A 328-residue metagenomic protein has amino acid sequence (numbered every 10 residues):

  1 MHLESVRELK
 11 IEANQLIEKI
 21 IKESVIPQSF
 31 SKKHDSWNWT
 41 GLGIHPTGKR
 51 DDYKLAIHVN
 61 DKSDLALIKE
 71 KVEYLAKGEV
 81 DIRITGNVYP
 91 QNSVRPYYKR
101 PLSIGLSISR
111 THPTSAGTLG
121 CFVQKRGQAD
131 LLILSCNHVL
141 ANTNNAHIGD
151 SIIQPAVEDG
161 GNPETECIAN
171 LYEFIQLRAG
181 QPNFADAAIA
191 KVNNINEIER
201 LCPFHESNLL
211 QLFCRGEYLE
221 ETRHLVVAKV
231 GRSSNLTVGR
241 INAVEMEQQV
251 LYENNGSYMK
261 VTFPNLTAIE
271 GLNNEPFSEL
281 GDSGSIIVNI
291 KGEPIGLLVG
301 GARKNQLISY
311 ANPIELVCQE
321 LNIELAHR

Functional and structural regions predicted by a protein language model:
M1-V123, L131, E315-L316: Noncatalytic regulatory segments and standalone regulatory/sensor domains
K49-R50, K62-I68, G160-T165, N196-E199 (+2 more regions): Short, surface-exposed beta-strand/loop "edge" segments at domain boundaries and coil↔beta transitions
S63, V139-L140, A302-R303: Solvent-exposed loop/turn segments at secondary-structure junctions within structured extracellular/periplasmic domains
P96-G271, V288-K291, I295, V299 (+1 more regions): Serine endopeptidase catalytic core focused on the charge-relay Asp
L119, G281-S283: Active-site nucleophilic cysteine motif
L266-I269, E275-L280, I287-R328: C-terminal subregion of chymotrypsin/trypsin-like serine protease catalytic domains
